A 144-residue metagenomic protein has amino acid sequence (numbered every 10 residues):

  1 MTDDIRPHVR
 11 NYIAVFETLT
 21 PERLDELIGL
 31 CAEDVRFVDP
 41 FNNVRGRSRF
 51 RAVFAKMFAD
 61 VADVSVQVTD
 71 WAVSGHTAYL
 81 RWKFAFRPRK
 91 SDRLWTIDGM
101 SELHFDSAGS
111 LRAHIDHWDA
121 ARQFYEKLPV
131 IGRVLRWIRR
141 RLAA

Functional and structural regions predicted by a protein language model:
M1-G29, R141-A144: Short, low-complexity N-terminal intrinsically disordered segments enriched in polar/charged residues
T2-R6, V44, Y125: Charge-dense, low-complexity intrinsically disordered segments
V9-Y12, F16, C31, F54 (+3 more regions): Hydrophobic alpha-helical core bundles mediating ligand binding, dimerization, or RNAP-core interactions
L24-T77: A solvent-exposed, acidic/Ser-Thr-rich amphipathic alpha-helical stretch
A59-S65, A72-A144: A beta-strand edge to alpha-helix "cap/lid" segment located at domain peripheries
